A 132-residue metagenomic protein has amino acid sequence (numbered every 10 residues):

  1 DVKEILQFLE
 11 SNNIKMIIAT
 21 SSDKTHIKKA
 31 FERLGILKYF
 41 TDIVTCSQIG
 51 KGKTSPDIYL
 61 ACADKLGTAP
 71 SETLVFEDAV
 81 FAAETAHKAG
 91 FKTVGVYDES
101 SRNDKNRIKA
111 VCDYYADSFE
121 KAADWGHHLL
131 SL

Functional and structural regions predicted by a protein language model:
D1-N13: Catalytic-core regions built around general acid/base machinery
Q7-E10, K24, K28-L132: Asp-based, Mg2+/Mn2+-dependent phosphohydrolase catalytic module
I17-I18, G95: Hydrophobic beta-strand core positions in alpha/beta domains
